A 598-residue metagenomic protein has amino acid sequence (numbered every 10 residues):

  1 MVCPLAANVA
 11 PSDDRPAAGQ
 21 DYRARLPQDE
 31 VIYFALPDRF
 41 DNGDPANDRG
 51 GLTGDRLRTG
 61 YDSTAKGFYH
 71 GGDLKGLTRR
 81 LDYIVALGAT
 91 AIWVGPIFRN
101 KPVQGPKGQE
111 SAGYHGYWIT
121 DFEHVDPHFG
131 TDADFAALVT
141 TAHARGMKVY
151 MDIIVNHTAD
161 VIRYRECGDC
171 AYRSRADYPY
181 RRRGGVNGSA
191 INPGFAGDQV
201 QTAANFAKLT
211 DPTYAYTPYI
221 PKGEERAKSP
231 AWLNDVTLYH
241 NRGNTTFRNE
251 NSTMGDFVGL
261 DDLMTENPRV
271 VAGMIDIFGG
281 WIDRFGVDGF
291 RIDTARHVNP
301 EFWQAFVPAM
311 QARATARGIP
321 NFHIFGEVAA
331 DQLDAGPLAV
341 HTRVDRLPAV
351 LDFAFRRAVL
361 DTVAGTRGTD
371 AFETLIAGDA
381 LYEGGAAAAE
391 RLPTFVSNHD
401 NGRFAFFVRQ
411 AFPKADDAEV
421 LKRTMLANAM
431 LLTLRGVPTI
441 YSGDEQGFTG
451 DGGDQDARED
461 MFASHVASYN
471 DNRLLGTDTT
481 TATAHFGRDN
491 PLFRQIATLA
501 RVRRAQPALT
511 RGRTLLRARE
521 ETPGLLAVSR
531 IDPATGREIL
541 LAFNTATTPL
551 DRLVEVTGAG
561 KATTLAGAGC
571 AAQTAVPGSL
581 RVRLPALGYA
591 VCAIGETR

Functional and structural regions predicted by a protein language model:
V2-F34, R49-T53, H70, K75-T78 (+5 more regions): Carbohydrate-interacting/catalytic domains
D14-R15, V139, H143, H157 (+10 more regions): Active-site-proximal helices and loops of the catalytic beta/alpha 8
A24-E30, D38-G280, R284-F285, F306-T315 (+3 more regions): Substrate-binding/active-site clefts of carbohydrate-active enzymes
Y33, I92-V94, V149-M151, F290 (+3 more regions): Hydrophobic faces of well-ordered beta-strands that scaffold small-molecule active sites in alpha/beta enzyme cores
D38-N42, F98-K101, V155-D160, R296-V298 (+4 more regions): Solvent-exposed loop/turn segments at secondary-structure junctions within structured extracellular/periplasmic domains
F40-R49, G402-A405, Y469-N472: Short, solvent-exposed loop/turn elements at domain surfaces
A112-E123, Q410, D456-S464: Short glycine/proline- and charge-enriched loop/turn segments that cap or connect secondary-structure elements
A389-D417: Active-site clefts of carbohydrate-active enzymes
